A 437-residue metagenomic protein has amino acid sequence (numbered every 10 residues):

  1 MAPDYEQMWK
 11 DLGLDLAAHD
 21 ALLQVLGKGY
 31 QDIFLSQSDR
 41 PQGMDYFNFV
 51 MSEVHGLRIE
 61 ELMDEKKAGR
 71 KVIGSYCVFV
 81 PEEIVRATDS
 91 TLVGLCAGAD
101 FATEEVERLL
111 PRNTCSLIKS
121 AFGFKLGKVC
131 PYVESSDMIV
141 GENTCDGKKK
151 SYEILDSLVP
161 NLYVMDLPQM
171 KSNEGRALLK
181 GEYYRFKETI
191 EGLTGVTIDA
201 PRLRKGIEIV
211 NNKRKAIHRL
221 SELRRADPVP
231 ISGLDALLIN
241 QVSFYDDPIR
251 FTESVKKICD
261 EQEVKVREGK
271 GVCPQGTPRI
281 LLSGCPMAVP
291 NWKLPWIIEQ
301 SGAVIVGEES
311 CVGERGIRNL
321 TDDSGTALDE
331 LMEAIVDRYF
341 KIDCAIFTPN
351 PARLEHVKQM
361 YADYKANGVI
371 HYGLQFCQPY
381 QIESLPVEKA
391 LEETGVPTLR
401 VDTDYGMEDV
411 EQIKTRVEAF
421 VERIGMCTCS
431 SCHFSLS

Functional and structural regions predicted by a protein language model:
A2-K71, Y184, E188-N319, N350: A charged, amphipathic alpha-helical module
V54-H55, M63, R70-L126: An N-terminal, globular interaction/scaffold subdomain
K67, F79, I84-A99, T103-V106 (+3 more regions): Redox- and metal-dependent alpha/beta enzyme cores, enriched for Fe-S-associated oxidoreductases and cofactor-handling
V72, D137-M138, G368: Structural motif
G74-E83, E142-K148, G284-V289, F376-I382 (+1 more regions): Gly/Ser/Thr-rich loops at beta-strand to alpha-helix junctions that form or flank small-molecule/cofactor-binding
N113-V129, A345-K358: Glycine-rich, highly charged phosphate/nucleotide-binding loops
F124-T189: Acidic/His-rich segments in extracytoplasmic proteins that coordinate ligands and/or metal ions
R353-G368, Y372-S437: TerminUS-proximal long segments
